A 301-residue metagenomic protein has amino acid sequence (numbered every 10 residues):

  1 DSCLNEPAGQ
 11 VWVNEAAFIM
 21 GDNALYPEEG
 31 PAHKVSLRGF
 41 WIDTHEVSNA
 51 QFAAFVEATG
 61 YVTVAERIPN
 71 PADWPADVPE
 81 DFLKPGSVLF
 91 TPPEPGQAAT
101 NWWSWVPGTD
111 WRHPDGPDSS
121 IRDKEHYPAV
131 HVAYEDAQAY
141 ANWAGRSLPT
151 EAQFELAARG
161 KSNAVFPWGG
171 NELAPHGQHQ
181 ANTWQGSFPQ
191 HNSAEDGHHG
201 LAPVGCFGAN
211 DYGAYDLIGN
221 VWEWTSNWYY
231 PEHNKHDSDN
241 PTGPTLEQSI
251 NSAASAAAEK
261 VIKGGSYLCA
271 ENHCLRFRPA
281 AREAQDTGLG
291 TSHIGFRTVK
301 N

Functional and structural regions predicted by a protein language model:
S2-W12: GGW-centered surface loops in extracellular recognition modules
W12-V13, A17-I19, A24, I68-P279: Functional-site microenvironments in short loops/helix caps that host divalent-cation chemistry
P27-G30: C-terminal, low-complexity/hydrophilic appendages and adjacent surface loops of extracellular/periplasmic anionic
F40, F55-V64, A144: Short capping motifs at secondary-structure boundaries
D43: An anion-binding catalytic pocket shared by soluble metabolic enzymes
S48: Acidic-aromatic/histidine active-site loop/patch
G290-N301: Short, structured beta-strand segments at or near domain termini in extracellular proteins/domains
